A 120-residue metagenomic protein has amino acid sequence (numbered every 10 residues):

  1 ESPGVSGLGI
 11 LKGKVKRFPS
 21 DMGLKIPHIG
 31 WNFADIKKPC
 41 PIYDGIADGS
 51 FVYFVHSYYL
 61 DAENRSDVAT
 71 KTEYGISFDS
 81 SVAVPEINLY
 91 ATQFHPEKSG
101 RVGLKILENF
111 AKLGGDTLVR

Functional and structural regions predicted by a protein language model:
E1-I29, E108: Cysteine-nucleophile active-site neighborhood
S6, R65, V102-K105: Generic recognition of short, well-ordered alpha-helical segments
L11, T70-K71, T92: Hydrophobic residues at beta-strand termini and immediately following loops that shape nucleotide-binding pockets
G13-K16, M22, G75-V84: Mobile beta-alpha loop/short-helix "lid" or hinge segments that flank ligand
I26, W31, Y58, A62 (+2 more regions): Phosphate-binding/catalytic loops
W31-A83: Catalytic beta-strand/loop cores that center a nucleophilic Ser/Cys/Thr and support acyl-enzyme chemistry
P85-E86, T92-R120: Acyltransferase
